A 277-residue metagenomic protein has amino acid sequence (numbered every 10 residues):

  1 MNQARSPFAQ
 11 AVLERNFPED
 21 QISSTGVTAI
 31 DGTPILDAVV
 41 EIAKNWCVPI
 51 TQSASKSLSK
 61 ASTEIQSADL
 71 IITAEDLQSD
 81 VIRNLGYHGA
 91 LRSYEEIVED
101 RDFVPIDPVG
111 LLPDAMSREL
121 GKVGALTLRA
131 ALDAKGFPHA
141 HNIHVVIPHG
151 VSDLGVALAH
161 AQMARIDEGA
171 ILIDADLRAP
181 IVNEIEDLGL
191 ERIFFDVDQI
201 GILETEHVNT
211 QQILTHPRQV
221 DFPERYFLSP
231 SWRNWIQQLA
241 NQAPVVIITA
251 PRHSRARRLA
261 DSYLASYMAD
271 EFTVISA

Functional and structural regions predicted by a protein language model:
M1-A68: Conserved active-site segments centered on acidic
T73-E75: Replace "coordinates the UDP/GDP/TDP-sugar" with "coordinates nucleotide-activated sugar donors
L77-S79, L177, R252: Alpha-helix capping/helix-boundary segments
V81-R118, K122: Phosphate-binding/catalytic loops
E99, A157, R165-I166, I171 (+1 more regions): Conserved catalytic-core segment of NTP-binding enzymes
L111-L132, G136-I143, I147-H149: C-terminal boundary of histidine-terminating zinc-finger modules
G124-G136, A140, H160-R218, R225-Y226 (+3 more regions): Phosphate-binding loop that captures ATP/GTP phosphates
I143-A161: Glycine-rich P-loop/Walker A and Walker A-like loops and their local beta1-loop-alpha1 context in P-loop NTPases
